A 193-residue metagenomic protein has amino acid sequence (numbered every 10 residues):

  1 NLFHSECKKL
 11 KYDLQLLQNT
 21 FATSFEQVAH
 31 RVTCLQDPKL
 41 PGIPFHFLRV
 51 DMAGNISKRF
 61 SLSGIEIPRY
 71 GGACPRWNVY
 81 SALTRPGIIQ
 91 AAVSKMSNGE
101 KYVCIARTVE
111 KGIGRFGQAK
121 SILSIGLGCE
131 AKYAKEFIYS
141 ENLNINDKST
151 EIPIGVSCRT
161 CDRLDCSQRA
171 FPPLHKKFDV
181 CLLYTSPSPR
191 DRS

Functional and structural regions predicted by a protein language model:
N1-L183: Conserved binding/catalytic microenvironments
Y184-D191: Conserved small/polar residues in nucleotide/adenosyl-binding loops
